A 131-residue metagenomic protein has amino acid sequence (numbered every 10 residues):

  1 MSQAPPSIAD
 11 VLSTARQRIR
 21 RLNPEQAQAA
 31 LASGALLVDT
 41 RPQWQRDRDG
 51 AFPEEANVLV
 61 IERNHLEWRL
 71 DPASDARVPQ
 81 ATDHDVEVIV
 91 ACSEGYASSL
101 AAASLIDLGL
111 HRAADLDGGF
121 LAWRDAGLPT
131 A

Functional and structural regions predicted by a protein language model:
M1-L36, T40-E87, Y96-A131: Rhodanese-like catalytic fold shared by cysteine-dependent sulfurtransferases and DSP/PTP-type phosphatases
V90-A91: Short, surface-exposed ligand- or partner-binding patches at beta-edge/loop junctions that are enriched in aromatics
